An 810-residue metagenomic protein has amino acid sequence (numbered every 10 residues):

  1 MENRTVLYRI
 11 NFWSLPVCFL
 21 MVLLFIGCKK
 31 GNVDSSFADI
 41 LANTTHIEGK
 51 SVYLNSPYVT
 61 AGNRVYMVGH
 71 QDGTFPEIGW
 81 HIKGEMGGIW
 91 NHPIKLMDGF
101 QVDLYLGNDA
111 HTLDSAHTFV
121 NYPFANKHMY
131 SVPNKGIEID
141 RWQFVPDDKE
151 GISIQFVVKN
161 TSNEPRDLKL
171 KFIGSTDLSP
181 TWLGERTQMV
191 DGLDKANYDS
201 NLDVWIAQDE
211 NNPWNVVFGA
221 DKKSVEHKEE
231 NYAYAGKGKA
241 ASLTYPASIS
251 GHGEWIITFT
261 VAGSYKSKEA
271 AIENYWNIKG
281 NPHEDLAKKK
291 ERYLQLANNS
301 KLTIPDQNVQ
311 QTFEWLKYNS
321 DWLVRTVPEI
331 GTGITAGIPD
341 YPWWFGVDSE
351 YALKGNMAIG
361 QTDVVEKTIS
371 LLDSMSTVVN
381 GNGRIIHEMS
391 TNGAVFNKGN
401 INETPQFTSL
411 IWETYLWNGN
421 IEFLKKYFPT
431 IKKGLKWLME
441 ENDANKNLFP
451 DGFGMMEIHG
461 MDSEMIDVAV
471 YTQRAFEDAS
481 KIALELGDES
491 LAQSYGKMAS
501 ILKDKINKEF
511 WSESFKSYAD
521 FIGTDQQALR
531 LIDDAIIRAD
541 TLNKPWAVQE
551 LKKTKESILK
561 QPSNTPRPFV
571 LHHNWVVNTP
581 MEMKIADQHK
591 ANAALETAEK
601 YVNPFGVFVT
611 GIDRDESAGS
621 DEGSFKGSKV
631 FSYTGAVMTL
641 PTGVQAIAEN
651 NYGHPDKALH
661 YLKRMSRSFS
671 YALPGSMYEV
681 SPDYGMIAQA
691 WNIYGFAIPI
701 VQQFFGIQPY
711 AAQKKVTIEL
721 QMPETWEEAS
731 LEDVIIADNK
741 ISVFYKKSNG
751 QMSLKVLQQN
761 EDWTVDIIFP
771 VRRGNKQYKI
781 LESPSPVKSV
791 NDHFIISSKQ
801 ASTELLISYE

Functional and structural regions predicted by a protein language model:
E2-P16: Bacterial N-terminal signal peptides that target proteins for export
R4, F19, C28-I304, H654 (+3 more regions): Terminal accessory carbohydrate-recognition/targeting modules of carbohydrate-active enzymes
S14-L24: Bacterial N-terminal signal peptides
K30-V59, N212, K266-E269, H283-P342 (+5 more regions): Low-complexity, Ser/Thr/Pro/Gly-enriched N-terminal "stalk/linker" regions
E138-D148, N382-E403, E413-T414: Aromatic/His-enriched, Gly/Pro-containing loop or helix-boundary segments that lie immediately adjacent to catalytic
W205-N215, N299-N319, I359, L372-N382 (+3 more regions): Active-site acid/base region of carbohydrate-active enzymes
T326-I334, R384-K398, F449-M465, G623-G627 (+1 more regions): Acidic/His metal-coordination segments adjacent to aromatic residues that form catalytic metal sites in metalloenzymes
F345-E366, S370-T377, P429-K432, K436 (+7 more regions): Active-site core of glycosidic bond-cleaving carbohydrate-active enzymes
